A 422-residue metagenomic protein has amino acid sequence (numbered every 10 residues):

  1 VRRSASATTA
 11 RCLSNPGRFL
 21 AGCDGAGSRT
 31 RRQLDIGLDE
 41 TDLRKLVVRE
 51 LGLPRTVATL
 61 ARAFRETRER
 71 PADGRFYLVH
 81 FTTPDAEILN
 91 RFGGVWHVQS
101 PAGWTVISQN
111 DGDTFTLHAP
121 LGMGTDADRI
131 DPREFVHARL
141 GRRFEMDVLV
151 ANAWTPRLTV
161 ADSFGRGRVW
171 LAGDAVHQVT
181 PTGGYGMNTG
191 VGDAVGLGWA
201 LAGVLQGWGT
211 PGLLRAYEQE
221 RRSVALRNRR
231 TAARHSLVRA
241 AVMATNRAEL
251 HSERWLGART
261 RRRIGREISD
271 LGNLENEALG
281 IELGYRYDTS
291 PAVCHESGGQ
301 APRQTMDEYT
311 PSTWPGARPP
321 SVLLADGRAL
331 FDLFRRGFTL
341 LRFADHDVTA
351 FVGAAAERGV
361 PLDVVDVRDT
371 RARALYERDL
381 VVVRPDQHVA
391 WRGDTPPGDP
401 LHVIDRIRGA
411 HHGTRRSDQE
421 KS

Functional and structural regions predicted by a protein language model:
V1-R259, V365, D418: Core Rossmann-like FAD-binding/catalytic domain of the broad FAD-dependent monooxygenase superfamily
L43, V48, L53, A138 (+1 more regions): Helical substrate-recognition/capping region of FAD-dependent monooxygenase/halogenase enzymes
